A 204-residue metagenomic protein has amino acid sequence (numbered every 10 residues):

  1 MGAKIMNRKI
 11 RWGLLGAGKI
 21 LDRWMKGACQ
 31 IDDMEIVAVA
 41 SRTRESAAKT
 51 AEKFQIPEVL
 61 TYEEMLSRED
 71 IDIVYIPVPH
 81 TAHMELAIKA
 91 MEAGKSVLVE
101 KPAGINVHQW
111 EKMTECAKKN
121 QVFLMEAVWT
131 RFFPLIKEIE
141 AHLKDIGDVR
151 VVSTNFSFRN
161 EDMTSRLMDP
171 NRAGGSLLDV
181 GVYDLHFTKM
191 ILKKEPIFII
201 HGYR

Functional and structural regions predicted by a protein language model:
G2-F54: N-terminal Rossmann-like dinucleotide-binding module
R11, M34-A38, D72-V74, L124 (+1 more regions): Short active-site oxyanion
R23, K49, E64, I73 (+6 more regions): Alpha-helical elements of Rossmann-like donor-binding domains used by nucleotide-donor carbohydrate transfer enzymes
F54-C116: Beta-loop-alpha module in the N-terminal Rossmann-like domain of NAD(P)-dependent dehydrogenases, especially those
V97-E100, L124-A127, I200: Short catalytic-loop micro-motif centered on adjacent basic/acidic residues
E111-W129, D148-T154: Rossmann-fold dehydrogenase core element
T130-H201: Predominantly a Rossmann-like dinucleotide-binding segment in NAD(P)-dependent oxidoreductases
